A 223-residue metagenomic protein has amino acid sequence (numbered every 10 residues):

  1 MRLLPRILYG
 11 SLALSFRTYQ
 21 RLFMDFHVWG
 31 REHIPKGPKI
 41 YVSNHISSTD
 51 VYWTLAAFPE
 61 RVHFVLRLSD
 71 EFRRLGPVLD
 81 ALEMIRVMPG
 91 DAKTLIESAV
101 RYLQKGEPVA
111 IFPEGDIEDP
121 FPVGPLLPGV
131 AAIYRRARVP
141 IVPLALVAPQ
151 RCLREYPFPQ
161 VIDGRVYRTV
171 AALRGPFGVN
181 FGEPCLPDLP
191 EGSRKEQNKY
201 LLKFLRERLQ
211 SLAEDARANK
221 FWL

Functional and structural regions predicted by a protein language model:
L8-H45: Helix-to-loop junction immediately C-terminal to a conserved catalytic motif
R21-V28, G90, Q160-G164: Short gly/ser/thr-rich secondary-structure transition/capping motifs
P35-D91: Catalytic core of membrane glycerolipid acyltransferases/transacylases, capturing the structured, soluble-facing
P38-I40, G106-F112, V142: Residue-level preference for the first positions of well-ordered beta-strands
T54, V78, R101, A132-R136: Hydrophobic/aromatic ligand-binding patch that stacks against planar heteroaromatic rings of cofactors or nucleotides
Y102-I133: Catalytic-site beta-strand/loop segments enriched in glycine and acidic/polar residues
G124-G192: A cross-family acyltransferase "interaction/gating" segment
A216-L223: Short, highly charged C-terminal tails/helix-capping segments
